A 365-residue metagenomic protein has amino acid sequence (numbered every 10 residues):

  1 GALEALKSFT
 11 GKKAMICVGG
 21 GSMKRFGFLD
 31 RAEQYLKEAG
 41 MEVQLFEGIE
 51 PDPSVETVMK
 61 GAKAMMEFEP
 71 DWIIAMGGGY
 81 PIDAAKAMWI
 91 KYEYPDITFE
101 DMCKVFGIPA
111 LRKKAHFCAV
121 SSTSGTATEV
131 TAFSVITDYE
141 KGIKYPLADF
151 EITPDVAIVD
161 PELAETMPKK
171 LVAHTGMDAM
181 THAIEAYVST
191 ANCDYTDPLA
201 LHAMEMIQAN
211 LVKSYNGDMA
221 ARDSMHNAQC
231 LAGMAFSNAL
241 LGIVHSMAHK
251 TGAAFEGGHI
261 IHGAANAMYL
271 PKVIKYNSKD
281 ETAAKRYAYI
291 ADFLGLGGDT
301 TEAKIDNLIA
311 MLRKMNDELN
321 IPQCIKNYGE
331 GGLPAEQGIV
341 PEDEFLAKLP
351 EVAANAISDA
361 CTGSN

Functional and structural regions predicted by a protein language model:
G1-W72, Q323-I325: ATP/NTP phosphate-donor binding region
R25-E33, L201, A284, I309: Short, surface-exposed alpha-helical segments at coil->helix boundaries
E56-E162: Glycine/threonine-rich beta-strand-loop-alpha-helix active-site module that forms ligand/phosphate-binding
F133-A239: Carboxylate- and glycine-rich phosphate/diphosphate-binding segment that chelates Mg2+/Mn2+
T190-L199, S214-S224, A239-V244, I260-G263 (+3 more regions): Flexible, glycine/charged-enriched surface loops at secondary-structure junctions
A239-R313: C-terminal catalytic subdomain
A291-N365: C-terminal charged capping/lid subdomain of soluble metabolic enzymes
